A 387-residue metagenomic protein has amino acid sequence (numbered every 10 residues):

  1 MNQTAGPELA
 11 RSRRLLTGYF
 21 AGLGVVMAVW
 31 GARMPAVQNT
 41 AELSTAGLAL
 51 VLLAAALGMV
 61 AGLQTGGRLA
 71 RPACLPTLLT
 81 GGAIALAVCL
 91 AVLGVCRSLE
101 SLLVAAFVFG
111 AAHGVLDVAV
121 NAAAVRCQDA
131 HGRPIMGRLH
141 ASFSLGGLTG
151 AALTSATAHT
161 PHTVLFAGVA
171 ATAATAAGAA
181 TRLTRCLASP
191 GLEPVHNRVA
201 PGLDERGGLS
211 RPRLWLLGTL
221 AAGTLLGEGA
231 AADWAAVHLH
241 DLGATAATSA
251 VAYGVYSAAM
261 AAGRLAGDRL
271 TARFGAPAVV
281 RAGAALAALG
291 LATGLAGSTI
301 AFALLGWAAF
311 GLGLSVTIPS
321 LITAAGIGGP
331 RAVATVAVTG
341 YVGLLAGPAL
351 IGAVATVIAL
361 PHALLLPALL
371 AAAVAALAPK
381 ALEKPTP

Functional and structural regions predicted by a protein language model:
G6-R33, F107, R211-G227, L304 (+1 more regions): Pair of pore-lining "gating" transmembrane helices in MFS-fold secondary transporters
A32-A46, D233-T248: Short amphipathic helix-loop junctions that connect adjacent transmembrane helices in Major Facilitator Superfamily/SLC
V37-Q38, L69-A70, L153-H159, L239-H240 (+4 more regions): Interfacial helix-cap and linker-helix signal at transmembrane-aqueous boundaries of multi-pass secondary transporters
E42, C74, V95-E100, G275 (+1 more regions): Helix-breaking motifs and short loop linkers at transmembrane-helix boundaries and internal kinks in secondary membrane
V60-L75, A158, G263-A276, A355: Helix-to-loop junctions at the C-terminal end of transmembrane segments in multipass secondary transporters
T77-A91, E100, A278-T293: Structural signature of the two symmetry-related core transmembrane helices
V115-A130, S315-G328: Intracellular juxtamembrane helix-capping segments at the cytosolic ends of symmetry-related transmembrane helices
V164-R182, H362-K380: Symmetry-related core transmembrane helices of the 12-TM Major Facilitator Superfamily/SLC fold
